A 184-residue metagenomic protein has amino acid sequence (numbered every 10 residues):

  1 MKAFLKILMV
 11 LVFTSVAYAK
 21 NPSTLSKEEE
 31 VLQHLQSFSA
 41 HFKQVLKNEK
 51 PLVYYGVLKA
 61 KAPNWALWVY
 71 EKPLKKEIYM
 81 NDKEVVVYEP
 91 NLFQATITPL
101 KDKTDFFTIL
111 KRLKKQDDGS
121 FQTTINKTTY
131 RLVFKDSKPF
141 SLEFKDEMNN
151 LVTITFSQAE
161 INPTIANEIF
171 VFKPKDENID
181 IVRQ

Functional and structural regions predicted by a protein language model:
K2-V10: Sec-dependent signal peptide recognition, specifically the positively charged N-region followed immediately by
V10-K20: Hydrophobic h-region of N-terminal signal peptides that target proteins for export in Gram-negative bacteria
K20-K27: Cleaved targeting-peptide boundary
V31-K50: A short, Trp-centered hydrophobic/proline-enriched beta-strand micro-motif
N48, N91-F93, M148: Solvent-exposed strand-loop boundary residues in beta-sheet-rich modules
G56-D105: An acidic-aromatic
P90-K127: Flexible, surface-exposed loop/linker segments and immediately adjacent secondary-structure boundaries
K114-Q184: Gly/Pro-enriched, hydrophobic low-complexity segments that function as extracytoplasmic propeptides/linkers
